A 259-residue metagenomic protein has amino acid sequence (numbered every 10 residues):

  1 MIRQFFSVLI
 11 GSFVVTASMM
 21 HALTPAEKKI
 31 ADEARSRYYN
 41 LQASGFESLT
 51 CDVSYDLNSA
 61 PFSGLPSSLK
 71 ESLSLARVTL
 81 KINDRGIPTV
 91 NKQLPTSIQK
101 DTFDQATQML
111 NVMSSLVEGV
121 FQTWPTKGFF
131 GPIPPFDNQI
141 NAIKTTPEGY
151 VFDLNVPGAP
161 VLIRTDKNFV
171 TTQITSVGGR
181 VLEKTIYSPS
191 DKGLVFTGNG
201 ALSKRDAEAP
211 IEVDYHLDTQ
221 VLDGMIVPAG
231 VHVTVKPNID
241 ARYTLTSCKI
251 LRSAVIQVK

Functional and structural regions predicted by a protein language model:
M1-L9: Bacterial N-terminal signal peptides that target proteins for export
V8-A17: Bacterial N-terminal signal peptides
A17-S59: N-terminal leader/targeting segments and the immediate start of mature chains
E33, F129-I140, G179-L182, A209-E212: A short, amphipathic edge element
Q42, K70-E71, V78-K81, F136-T145 (+3 more regions): Short, exposed beta-strand/loop patches in secreted or surface proteins that constitute
S59-S68, L202-E208: Flexible, membrane-facing loop/turn or short amphipathic-helix motifs that contact lipid bilayers or gate lipid-binding
S74-P132, N155, P160-L162, V177-G178: An acidic-aromatic
G149-K259: Gly/Pro-enriched, hydrophobic low-complexity segments that function as extracytoplasmic propeptides/linkers
